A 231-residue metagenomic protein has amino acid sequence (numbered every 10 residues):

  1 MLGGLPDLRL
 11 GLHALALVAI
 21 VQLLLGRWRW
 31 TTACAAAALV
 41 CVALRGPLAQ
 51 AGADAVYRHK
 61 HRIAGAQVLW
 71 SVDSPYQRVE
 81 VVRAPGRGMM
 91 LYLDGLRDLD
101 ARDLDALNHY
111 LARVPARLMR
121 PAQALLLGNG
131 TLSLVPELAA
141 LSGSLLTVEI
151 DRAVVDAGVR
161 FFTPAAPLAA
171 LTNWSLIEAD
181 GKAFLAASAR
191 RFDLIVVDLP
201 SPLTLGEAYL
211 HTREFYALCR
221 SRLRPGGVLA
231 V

Functional and structural regions predicted by a protein language model:
M1-V231: Alpha-helical transmembrane segments of multi-pass membrane proteins
